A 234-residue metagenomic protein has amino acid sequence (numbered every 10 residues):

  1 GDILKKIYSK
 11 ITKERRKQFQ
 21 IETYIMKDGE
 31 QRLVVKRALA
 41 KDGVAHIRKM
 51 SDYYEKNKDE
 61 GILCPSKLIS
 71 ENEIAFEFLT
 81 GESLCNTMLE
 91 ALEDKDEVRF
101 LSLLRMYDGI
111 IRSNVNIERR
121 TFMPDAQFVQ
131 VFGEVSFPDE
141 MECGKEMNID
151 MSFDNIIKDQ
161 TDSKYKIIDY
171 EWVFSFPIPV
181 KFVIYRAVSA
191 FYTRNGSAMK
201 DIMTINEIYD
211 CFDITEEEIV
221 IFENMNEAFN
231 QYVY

Functional and structural regions predicted by a protein language model:
G1-D28, V129-E142, I219-Y234: Non-catalytic membrane-proximal stalk/linker segments that position and tether the catalytic domains
S9-L63, E77, L84-M88: ATP-binding glycine-rich loop module of kinase domains
K27, L68-S70, K158, P179: Generic beta-strand structural signal
R32, E71-A75, D162-K164: A generic structural signal for beta-strand entry/edge sites
M50-G61, L103-E118, S136, Y209-F212: Hydrophobic, Leu/Ile/Phe/Ala-enriched alpha-helical segments that form helix-helix packing faces
C64-G133: Conserved structural core of kinase catalytic domains
T121, D125-F128, S175-Y234: Helical subdomain adjoining the active site within ATP-dependent kinase catalytic cores
F128-A198: Catalytic activation segment of kinase domains across protein kinase-like and atypical kinase folds
